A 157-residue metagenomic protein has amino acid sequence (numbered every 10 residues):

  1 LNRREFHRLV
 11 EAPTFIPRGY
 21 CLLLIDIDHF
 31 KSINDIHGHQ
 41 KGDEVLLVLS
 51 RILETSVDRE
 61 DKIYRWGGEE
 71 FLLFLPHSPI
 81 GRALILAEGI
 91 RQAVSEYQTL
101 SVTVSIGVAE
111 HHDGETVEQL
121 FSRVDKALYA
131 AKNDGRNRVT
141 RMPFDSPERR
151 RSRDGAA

Functional and structural regions predicted by a protein language model:
N2-C21, D28-E54, Y64-G68, L72-L73 (+3 more regions): Conserved long alpha-helical elements within nucleotide-processing catalytic cores of c-di-GMP signaling and class III
Y20, E69, V102-V104, N137: Change "...and in nucleic-acid phosphodiester-cleaving endonucleases..." to "...and in nucleic-acid processing enzymes
C21-L23, Y64, G107-A109, T140: Conserved beta-strand cores of small sensory beta-sandwich domains that regulate signal transduction, primarily PAS/PAC
R65, Q92-D113, L120, K132: Catalytic core regions of nucleotide second-messenger enzymes
F74-P76, A109: Short hydrophobic/aromatic beta-strand micro-patches that form the beta-sheet surface supporting nucleotide- or nucleic
L84, H111-A157: Catalytic-core segments of nucleotide cyclases and related cyclic-nucleotide turnover enzymes
